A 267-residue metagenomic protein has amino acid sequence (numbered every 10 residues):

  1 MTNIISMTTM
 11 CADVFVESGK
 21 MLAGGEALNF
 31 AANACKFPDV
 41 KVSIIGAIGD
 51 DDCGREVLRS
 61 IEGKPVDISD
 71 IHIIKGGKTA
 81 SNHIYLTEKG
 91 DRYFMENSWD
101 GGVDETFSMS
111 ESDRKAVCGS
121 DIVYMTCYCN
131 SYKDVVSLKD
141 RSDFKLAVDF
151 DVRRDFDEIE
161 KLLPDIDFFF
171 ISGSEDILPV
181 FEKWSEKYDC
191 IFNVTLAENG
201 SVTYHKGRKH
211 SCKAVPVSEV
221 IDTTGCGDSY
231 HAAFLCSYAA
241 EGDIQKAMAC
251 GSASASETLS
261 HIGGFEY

Functional and structural regions predicted by a protein language model:
M1-I5, S60-G63, I68-I73, L86-H210 (+1 more regions): Ribokinase/PfkB-type carbohydrate-kinase core domain
N3-I4, F15-N82, E88-K89: Substrate-binding N-lobe of the ribokinase-like
T9-M10, S229: Active-site metal-binding loops of divalent metal-dependent hydrolases
M10-E17, P65, K209-S218: Glycine/charged-rich beta-loop-alpha catalytic/anionic-binding loops adjacent to active sites
P38, S142, Y238: Active-site catalytic pocket residues across diverse enzymes, especially alpha/beta-hydrolases
P38-V42, D91, E241-D243, Y267: Short helix-capping/linker segments at secondary-structure and domain boundaries
E182-Y267: Conserved phosphate-binding/catalytic region of the ribokinase-like
